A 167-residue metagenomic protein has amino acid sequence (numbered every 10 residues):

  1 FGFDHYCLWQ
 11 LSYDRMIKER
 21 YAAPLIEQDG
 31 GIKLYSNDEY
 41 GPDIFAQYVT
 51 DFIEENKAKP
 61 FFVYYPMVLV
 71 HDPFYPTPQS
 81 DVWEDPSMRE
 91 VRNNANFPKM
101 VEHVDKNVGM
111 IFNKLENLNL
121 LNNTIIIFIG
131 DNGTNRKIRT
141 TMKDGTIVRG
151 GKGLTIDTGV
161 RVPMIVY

Functional and structural regions predicted by a protein language model:
F1-F61, M67-P78, E84-R89, A95-P98 (+1 more regions): Formylglycine-dependent
F1-G2, P73-P76, N113-Y167: Histidine-centered active-site microenvironments of extracellular/periplasmic hydrolases and transferases
K18, K33, K57-K59, K99 (+5 more regions): Context-gated lysine
L34-F45, V91-N107, L120, T146-V166: A short beta-strand-to-alpha-helix junction
F52, N107-N117: Short alpha-helical functional segments enriched in proximate histidine and acidic residues
V63-M67, I127-G130: Short beta-strand segments
